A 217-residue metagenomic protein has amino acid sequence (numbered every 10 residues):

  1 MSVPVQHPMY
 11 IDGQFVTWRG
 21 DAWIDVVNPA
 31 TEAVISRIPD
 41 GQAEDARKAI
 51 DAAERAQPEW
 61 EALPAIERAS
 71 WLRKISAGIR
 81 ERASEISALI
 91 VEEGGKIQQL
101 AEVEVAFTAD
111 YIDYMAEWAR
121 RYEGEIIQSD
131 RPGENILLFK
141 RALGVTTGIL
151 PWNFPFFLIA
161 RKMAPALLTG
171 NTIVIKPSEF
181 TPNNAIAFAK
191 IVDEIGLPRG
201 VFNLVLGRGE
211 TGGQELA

Functional and structural regions predicted by a protein language model:
M1-I38, S70, K74, G124-T147: Terminal low-complexity tails and localization/encapsulation signals of metabolic enzymes
V5-H7, I11-D12, A22-W23, V34 (+9 more regions): Glycine-rich, flexible loop/turn motifs
Y10-I11, D25-N28, V34-R47, G196-V201 (+1 more regions): Histidine- and aromatic-rich ligand-binding microenvironments
R19, A46, A83, A101 (+2 more regions): Alpha-helix N-cap/helix-start motif
D25, R37, L89, L100 (+3 more regions): Conserved beta-strand positions that form and line the central face of beta-propeller blades
A33-Y122, G133: Glycine-rich loop-to-alpha-helix module at the N-terminal edge of alpha/beta enzyme cores
G124-A217: Rossmann-like NAD(P) dinucleotide-binding subdomain of oxidoreductase/dehydrogenase enzymes
